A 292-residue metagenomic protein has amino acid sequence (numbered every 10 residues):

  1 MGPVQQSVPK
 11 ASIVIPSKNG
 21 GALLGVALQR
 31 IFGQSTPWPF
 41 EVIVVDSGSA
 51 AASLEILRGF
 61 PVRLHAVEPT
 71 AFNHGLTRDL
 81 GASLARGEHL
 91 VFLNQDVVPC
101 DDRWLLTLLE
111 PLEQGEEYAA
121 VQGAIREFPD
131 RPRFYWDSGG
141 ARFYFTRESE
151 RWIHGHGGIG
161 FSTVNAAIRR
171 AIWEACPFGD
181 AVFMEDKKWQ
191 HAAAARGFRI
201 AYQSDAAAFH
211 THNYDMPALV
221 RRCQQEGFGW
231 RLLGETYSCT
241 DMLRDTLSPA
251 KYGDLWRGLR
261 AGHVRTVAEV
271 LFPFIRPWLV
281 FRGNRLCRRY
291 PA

Functional and structural regions predicted by a protein language model:
D46-L54, V97-V98: A conserved acidic beta->alpha catalytic loop
E68-A85: Glycine-rich, basic loop-to-helix element that forms the pyrophosphate-binding segment of sugar-nucleotide handling
L90: Short aromatic/hydrophobic "clamp" motif used to bind/position activated sugar donors
V98-Y135: Conserved donor NDP-sugar-binding/catalytic core segment of glycosyltransferases
G123-A124, G139-G158: Short, flexible, basic/aromatic active-site loop/helix in glycosyltransferases
S149-I168, V182: A recurrent flexible, glycine/aromatic-enriched loop bordering the glycosyltransferase active site that acts as
F183-H191: Acidic donor-binding loop at a coil-to-helix junction in glycosyltransferase catalytic cores that engages
R221-A292: Non-catalytic, C-terminal membrane-associated alpha-helical segments of glycosyltransferases
